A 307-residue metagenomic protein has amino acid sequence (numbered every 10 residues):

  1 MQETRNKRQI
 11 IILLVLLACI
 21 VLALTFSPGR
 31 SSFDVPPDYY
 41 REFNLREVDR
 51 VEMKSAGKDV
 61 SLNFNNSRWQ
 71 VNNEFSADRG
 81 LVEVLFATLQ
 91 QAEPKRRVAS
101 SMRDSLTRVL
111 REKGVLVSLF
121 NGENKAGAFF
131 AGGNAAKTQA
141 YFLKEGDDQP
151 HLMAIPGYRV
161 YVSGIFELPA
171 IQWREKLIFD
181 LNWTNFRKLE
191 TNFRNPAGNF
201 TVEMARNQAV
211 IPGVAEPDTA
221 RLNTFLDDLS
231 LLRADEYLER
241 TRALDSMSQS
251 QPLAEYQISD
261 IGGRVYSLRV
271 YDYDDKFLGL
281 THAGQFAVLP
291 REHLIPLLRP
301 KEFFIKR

Functional and structural regions predicted by a protein language model:
M1-R307: Secondary-structure "cap/kink" motif recognition
